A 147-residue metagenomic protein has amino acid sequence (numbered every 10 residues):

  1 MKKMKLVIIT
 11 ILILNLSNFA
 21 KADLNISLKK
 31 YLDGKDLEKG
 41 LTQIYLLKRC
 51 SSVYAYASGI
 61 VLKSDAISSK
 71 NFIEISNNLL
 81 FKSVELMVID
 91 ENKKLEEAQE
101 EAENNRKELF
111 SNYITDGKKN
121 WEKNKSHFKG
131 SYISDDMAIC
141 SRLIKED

Functional and structural regions predicted by a protein language model:
M1-D23: Classical Sec-dependent N-terminal signal peptides that target proteins to the secretory pathway
V7, F19, L47-A55, M137: Hydrophobic alpha-helical segments
I11, K39, K129: Generic anion/oxyanion-binding catalytic loop in active/binding sites
A22-L41: Short N-terminal segments immediately surrounding and downstream of signal-peptide cleavage
D36-N92: Short N-proximal segments of mature Sec-exported proteins
S76-D147: Compact alpha-helical subdomains of small soluble proteins
